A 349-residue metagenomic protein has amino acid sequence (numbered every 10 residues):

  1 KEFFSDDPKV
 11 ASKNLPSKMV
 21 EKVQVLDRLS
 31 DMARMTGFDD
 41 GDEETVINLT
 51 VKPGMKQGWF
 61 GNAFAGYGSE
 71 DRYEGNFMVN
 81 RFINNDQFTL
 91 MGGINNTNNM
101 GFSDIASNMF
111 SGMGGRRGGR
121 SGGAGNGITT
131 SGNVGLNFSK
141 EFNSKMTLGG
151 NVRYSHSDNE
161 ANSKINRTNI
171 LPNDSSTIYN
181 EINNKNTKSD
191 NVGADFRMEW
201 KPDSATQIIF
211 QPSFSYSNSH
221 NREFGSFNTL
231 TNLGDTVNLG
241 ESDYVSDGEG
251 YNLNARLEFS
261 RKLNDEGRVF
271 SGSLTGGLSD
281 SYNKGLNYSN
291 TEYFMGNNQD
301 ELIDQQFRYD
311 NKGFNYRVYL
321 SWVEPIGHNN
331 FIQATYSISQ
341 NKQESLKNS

Functional and structural regions predicted by a protein language model:
K1-F224, S242-K284, K312, Y316-Q343: Membrane-proximal, glycine/serine-rich, low-complexity loop/turn segments characteristic of large bacterial
S226-L239, N290-L302: Solvent-exposed loop segments that connect transmembrane elements
K284-N290: The feature marks the first
